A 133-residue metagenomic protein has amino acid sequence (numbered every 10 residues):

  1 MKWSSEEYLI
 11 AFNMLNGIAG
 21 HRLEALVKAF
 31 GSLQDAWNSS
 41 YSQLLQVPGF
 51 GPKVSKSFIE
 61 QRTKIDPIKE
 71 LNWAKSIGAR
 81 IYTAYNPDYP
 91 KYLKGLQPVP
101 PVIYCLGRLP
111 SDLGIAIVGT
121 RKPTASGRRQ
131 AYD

Functional and structural regions predicted by a protein language model:
M1-D133: Short, positively charged patches
